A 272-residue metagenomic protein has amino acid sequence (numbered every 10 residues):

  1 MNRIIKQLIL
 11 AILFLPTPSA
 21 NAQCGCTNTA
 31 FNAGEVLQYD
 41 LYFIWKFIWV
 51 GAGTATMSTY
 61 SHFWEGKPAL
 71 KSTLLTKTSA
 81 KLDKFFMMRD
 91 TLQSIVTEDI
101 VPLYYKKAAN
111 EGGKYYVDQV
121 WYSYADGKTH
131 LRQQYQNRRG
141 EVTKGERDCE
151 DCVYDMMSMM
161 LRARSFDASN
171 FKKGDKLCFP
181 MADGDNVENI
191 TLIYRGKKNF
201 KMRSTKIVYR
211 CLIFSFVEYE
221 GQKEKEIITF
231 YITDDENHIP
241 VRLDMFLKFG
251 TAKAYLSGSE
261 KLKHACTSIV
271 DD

Functional and structural regions predicted by a protein language model:
I4-P16: Sec-dependent N-terminal signal peptides
I12-L13, Y124, L161: A ubiquitous, low-specificity "background" feature that marks scattered single residues across proteins without
P18-A22: Sec/Tat signal peptide C-region and signal peptidase I cleavage site
Q23-Y124, F166-D272: Acidic, serine/threonine-rich low-complexity disordered tracts
G127-D183: Active-site/ligand-binding surface loops and adjacent short beta/alpha elements that line catalytic pockets across
